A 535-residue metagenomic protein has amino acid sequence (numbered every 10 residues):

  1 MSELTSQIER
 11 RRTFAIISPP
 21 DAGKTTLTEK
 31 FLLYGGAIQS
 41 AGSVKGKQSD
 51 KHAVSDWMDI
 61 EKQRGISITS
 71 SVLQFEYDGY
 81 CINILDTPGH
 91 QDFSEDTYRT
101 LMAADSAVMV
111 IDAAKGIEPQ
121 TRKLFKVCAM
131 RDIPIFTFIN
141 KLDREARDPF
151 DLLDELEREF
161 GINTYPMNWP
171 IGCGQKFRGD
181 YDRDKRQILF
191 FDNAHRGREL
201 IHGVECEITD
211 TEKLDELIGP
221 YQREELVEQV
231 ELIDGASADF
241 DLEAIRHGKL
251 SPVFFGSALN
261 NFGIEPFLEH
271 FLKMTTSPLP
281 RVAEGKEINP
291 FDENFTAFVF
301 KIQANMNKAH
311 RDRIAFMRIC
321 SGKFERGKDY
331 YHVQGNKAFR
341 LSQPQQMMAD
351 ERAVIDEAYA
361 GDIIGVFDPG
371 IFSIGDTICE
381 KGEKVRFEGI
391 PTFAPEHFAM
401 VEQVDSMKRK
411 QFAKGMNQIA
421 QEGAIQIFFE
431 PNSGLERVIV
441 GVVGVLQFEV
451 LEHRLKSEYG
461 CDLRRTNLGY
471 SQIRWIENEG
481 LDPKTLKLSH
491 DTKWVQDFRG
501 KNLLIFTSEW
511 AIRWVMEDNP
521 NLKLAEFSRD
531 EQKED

Functional and structural regions predicted by a protein language model:
M1-D535: Structural and coupling elements of P-loop NTPases
